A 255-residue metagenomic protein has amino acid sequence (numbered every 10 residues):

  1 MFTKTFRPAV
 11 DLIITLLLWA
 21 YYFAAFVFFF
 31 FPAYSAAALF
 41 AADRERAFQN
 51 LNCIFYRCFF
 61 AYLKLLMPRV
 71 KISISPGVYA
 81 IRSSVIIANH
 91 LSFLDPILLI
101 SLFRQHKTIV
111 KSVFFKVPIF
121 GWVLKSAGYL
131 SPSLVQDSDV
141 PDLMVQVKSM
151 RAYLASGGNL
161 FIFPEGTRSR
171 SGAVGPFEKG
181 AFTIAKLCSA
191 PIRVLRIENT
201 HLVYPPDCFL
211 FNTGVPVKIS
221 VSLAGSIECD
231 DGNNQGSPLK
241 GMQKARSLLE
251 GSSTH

Functional and structural regions predicted by a protein language model:
F2-S84: Membrane-anchoring hydrophobic helices of lipid-metabolizing enzymes
Y34-A38, A42, N50, A80-D139: Catalytic core of membrane glycerolipid acyltransferases/transacylases, capturing the structured, soluble-facing
R44-A47, N233-P238: Short, conserved charged micro-motifs
S83-V85, G157-F163: Residue-level preference for the first positions of well-ordered beta-strands
F120-G121, N159, R170-G236: A cross-family acyltransferase "interaction/gating" segment
M144-Q146, M150: Anionic-ligand binding region
G166: Active-site metal-binding loops of divalent metal-dependent hydrolases
